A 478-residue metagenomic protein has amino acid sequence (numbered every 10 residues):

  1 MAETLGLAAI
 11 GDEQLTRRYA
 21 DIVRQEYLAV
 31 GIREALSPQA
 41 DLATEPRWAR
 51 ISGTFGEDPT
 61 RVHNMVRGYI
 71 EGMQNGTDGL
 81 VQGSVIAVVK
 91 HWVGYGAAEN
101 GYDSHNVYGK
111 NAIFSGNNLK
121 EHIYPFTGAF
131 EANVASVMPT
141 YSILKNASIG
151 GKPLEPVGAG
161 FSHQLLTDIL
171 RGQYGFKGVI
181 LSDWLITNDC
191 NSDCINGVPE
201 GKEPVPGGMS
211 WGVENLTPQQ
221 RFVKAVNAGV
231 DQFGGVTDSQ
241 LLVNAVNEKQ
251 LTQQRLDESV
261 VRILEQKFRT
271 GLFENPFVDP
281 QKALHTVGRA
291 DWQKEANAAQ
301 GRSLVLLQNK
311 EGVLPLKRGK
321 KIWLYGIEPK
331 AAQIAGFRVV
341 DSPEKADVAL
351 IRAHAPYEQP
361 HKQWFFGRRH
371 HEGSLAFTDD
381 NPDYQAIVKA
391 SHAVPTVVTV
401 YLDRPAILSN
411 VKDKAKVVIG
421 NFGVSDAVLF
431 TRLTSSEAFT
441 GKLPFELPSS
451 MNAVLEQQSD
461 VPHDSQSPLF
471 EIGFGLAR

Functional and structural regions predicted by a protein language model:
A2-E13, P46-M65, G101-K120, A147-G160 (+6 more regions): Glycine-rich tight-turn/loop motif centered on a GG-T
A8-A35, T60, N64, G68-E71 (+3 more regions): Active-site-adjacent structural elements in enzyme catalytic domains
A20, R24, H63-I70, I123 (+10 more regions): Extracytoplasmic/secreted envelope proteins and their assembly/folding machinery, especially bacterial periplasmic
R24-I32, I70-D78, T127-E131, R171 (+8 more regions): Sec-exported extracytoplasmic/periplasmic mature domains
Q25-L28, R33-P38, A43, V85-V89 (+12 more regions): Structural recognition of the beta-strand scaffold that forms the well-ordered cores of secreted hydrolase catalytic
A29, I186-C190, N215-P218, Q240-Q253 (+2 more regions): C-terminal non-catalytic regions of proteins with extracellular/luminal or membrane-system context
T54, V246, Q254-L256, V260 (+1 more regions): Helix-enriched interaction subdomains in cytosolic or periplasmic regions, typified by TIR/SEFIR signaling/NADase cores
E57-G235, Q240-L241, Q254-R255, R262: Second-shell residues forming the walls of enzyme active-site clefts
